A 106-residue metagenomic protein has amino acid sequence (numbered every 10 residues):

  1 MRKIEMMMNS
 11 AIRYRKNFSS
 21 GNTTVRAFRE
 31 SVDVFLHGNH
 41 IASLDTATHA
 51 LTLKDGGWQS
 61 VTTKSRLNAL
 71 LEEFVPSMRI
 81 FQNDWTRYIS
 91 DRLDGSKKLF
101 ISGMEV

Functional and structural regions predicted by a protein language model:
M1-V106: Terminal leader/tail segments of proteins
